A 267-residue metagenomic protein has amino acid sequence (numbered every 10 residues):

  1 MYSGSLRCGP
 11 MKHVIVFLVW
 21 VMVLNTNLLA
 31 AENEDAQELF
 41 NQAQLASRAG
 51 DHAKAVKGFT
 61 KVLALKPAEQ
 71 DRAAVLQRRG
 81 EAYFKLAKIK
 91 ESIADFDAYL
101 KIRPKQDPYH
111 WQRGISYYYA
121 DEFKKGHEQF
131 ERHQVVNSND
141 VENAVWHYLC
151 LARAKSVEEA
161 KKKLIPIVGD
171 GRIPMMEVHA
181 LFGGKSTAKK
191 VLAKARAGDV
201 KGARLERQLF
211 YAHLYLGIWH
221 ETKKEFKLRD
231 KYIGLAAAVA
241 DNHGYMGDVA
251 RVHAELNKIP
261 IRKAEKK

Functional and structural regions predicted by a protein language model:
D35-K61, L65, E81, K85 (+1 more regions): Alpha-helical segment of the N-proximal tetratricopeptide repeat
Q37, D71-A74, P108, E142 (+3 more regions): Start-of-helix register in tetratricopeptide repeats
Q44, E81, I115, L149-L151 (+2 more regions): Residue-level recognition of tetratricopeptide repeat
R48-A49, K85, Y119, R153 (+3 more regions): Register position in tetratricopeptide repeats
V62, A98-Y99, R132-H133, I167 (+1 more regions): Canonical positions in the second alpha-helix
